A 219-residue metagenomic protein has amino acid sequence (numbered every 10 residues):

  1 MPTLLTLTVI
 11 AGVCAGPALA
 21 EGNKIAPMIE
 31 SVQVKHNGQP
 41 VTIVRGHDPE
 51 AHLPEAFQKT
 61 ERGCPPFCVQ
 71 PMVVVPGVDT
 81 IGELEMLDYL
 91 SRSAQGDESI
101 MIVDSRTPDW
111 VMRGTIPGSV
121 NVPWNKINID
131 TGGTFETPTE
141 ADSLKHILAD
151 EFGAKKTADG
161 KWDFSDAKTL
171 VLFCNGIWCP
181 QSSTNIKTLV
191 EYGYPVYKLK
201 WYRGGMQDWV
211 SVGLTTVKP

Functional and structural regions predicted by a protein language model:
T6-T8, A18: Cleavable N-terminal signal peptides
C14-A20: Sec/Tat signal peptide C-region and signal peptidase I cleavage site
A20-G114, W124: Flexible, polar/low-complexity N-terminal or interdomain linker segments that lie immediately upstream of folded
R92-D166: Mid-length scaffold segments of soluble, non-membrane domains
T107-V111, K126-I129, G176-P180, G205-W209: Solvent-exposed loop/turn segments at secondary-structure junctions within structured extracellular/periplasmic domains
R113-G114, Q181-K187, S211-V212: A short acidic (Asp/Glu
E140-M206: Catalytic cysteine-centered active loop of the rhodanese-like fold, especially the PTP/DSP P-loop
V212-P219: Active-site neighborhoods of enzymes that stabilize oxyanions during catalysis
